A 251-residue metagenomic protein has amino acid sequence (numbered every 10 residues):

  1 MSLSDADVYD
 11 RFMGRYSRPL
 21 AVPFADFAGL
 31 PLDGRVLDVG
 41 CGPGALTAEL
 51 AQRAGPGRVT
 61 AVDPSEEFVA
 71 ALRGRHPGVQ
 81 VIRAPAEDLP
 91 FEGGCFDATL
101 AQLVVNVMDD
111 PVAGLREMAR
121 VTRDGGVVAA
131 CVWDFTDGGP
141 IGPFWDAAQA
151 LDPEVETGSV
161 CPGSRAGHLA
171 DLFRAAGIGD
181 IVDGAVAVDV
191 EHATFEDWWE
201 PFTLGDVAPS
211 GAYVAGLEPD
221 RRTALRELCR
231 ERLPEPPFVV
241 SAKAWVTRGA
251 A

Functional and structural regions predicted by a protein language model:
M1-G34, A45-E49, R53, E66-R75 (+1 more regions): Conserved class I S-adenosyl-L-methionine
S2-L3, P43-A45, C161-A251: Conserved Class I S-adenosyl-L-methionine
G34, G57-R58, G93-C95, G125-G126: Surface-exposed loop/turn positions
R35-L89, A113: Class I SAM-dependent methyltransferase SAM/SAH-binding core
E87-T99: A short acidic, Gly/Pro-enriched loop at the edge of an enzyme's catalytic core that lines a small-molecule cofactor
D97-P111, D134: A short SAM/SAH-binding and catalytic strip from SAM-dependent methyltransferases
V112-A113, A119, R123-A193, P209: Conserved catalytic/acceptor-binding region of the Class I
